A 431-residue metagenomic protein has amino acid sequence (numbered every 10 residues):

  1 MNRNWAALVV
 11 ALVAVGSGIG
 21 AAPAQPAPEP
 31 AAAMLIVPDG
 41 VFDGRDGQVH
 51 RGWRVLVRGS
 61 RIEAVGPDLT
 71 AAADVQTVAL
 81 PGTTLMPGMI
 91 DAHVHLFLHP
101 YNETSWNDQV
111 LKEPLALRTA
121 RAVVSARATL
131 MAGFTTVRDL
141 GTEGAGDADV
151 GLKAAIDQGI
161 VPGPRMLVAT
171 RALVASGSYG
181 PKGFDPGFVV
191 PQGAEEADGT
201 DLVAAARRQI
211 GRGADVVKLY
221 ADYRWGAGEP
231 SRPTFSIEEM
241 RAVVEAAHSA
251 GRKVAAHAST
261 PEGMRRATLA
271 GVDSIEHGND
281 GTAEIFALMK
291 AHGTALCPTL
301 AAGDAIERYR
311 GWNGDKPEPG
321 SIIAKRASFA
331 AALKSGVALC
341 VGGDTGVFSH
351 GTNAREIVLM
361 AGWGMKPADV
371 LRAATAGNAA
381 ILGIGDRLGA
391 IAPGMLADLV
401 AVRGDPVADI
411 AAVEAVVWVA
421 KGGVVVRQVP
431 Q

Functional and structural regions predicted by a protein language model:
A7-G18: Bacterial N-terminal signal peptides
A27-A32, V41, D46-M86: Histidine-rich, glycine-flanked metal-binding segment
T83-I160, S176, F184, E238 (+1 more regions): Metal-associated gating/positioning segment near the N- to mid-region
F97-R118, S176-P191, W225-P233, K290-I323 (+1 more regions): Active-site gating loops and adjacent loop-to-helix segments of metal-dependent hydrolytic enzymes
P100-N102, D149, S178, G228 (+6 more regions): Histidine/acidic-residue-rich catalytic or RNA/ligand-binding cores of hydrolases and nuclease-related proteins
D108-V110, S249, S321-P406: His/Asp/Glu-enriched, well-ordered alpha-helical/loop segment that forms or immediately abuts the divalent-metal
R121-D147, G163-R171, A214-W225, K253 (+3 more regions): Divalent metal-dependent hydrolysis catalytic cores, especially in the metallo-beta-lactamase
T200-L296, G320-A338: Histidine/acidic residue-rich metal-binding segments in metalloenzymes
